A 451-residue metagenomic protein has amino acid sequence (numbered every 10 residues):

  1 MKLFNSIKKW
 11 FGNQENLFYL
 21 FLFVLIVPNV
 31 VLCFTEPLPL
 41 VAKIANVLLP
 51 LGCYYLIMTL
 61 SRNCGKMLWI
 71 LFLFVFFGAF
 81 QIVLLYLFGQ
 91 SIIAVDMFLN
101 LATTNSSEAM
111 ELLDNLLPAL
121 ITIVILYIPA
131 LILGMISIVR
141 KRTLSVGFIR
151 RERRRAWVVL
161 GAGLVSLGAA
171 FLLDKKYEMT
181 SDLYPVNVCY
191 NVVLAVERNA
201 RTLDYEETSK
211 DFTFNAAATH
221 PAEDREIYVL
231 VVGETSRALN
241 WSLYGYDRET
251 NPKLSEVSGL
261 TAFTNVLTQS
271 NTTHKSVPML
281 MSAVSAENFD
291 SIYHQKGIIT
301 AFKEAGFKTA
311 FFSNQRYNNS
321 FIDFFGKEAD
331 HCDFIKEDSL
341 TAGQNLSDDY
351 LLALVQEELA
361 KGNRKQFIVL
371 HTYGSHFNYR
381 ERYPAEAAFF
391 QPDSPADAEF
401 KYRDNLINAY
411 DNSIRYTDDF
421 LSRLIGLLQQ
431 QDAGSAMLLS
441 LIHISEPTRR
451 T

Functional and structural regions predicted by a protein language model:
K2-V186: Transmembrane and membrane-interface helices of multi-pass, inner-membrane envelope-modifying transferases
V27, T59, T208-H220, D418-Q429: Short, motif-level signal for alpha-helix interfacial/capping segments enriched in acidic residues and aromatics/proline
L51, S107, P252, Y293-K296 (+5 more regions): A structural signal for well-ordered alpha-helical segments within the folded catalytic domains of diverse enzymes
Y54-Y55, A353-E357, S394-M437: A long, amphipathic alpha-helix that forms part of the scaffold/cap immediately adjacent to metal-dependent active
N63-L68, A301-F311, E358-K361, L427-M437: Catalytic cores of PAPS-dependent sulfotransferases and nucleotide-sugar/CMP/GDP-dependent glycosyltransferases
A109, E234, L280, F302 (+4 more regions): Generic structural signal for small/hydrophobic residues in well-ordered secondary structure, especially within
A162-L230, T235-D397: Active-site-proximal alpha/beta segments of enzymes that process anionic O-linked groups
H443-T451: Single conserved hydrophobic/aromatic residue that forms the stacking wall/gate of nucleotide- or nucleobase-binding
